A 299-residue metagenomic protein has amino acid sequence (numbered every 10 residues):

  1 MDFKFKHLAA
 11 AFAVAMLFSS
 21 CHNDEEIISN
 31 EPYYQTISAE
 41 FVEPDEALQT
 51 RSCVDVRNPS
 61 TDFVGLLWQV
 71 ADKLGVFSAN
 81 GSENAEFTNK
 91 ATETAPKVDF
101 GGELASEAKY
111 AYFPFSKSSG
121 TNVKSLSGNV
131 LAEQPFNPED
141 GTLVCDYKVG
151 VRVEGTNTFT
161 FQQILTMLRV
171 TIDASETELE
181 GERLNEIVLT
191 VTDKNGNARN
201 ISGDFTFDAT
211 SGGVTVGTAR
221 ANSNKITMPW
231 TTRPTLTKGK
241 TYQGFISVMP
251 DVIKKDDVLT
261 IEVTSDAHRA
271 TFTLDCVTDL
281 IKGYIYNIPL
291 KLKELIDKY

Functional and structural regions predicted by a protein language model:
D2-Y299: Sec-type signal peptide cleavage vicinity
